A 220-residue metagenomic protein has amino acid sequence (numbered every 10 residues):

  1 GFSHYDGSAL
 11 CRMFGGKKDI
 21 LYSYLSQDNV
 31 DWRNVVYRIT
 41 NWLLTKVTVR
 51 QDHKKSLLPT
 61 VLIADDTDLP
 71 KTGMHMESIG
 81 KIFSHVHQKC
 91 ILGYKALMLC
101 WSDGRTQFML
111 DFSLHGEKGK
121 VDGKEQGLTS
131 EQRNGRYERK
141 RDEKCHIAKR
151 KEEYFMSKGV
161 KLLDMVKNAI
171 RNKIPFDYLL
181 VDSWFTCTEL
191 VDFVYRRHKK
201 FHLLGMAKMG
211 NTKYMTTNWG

Functional and structural regions predicted by a protein language model:
G1-D28, W32-V36: Gly/serine-rich nucleotide phosphate-binding loop at the start of the catalytic core of nucleotide/ADP-ribose-handling
F2-D6, D28, W32, K46 (+4 more regions): Short secondary-structure junctions and interdomain/linker hinges
G7-L10, L58-T72, L99, L179-T186 (+1 more regions): Short, conserved catalytic/metal-binding motifs centered on acidic residues
Q27-E131: Active-site-proximal, Lys/Arg-enriched surface segment that forms a nucleic-acid-binding/basic interface patch
G127, N134-G220: An internal, acidic/charged active-site-proximal segment that coordinates divalent cations and/or engages
